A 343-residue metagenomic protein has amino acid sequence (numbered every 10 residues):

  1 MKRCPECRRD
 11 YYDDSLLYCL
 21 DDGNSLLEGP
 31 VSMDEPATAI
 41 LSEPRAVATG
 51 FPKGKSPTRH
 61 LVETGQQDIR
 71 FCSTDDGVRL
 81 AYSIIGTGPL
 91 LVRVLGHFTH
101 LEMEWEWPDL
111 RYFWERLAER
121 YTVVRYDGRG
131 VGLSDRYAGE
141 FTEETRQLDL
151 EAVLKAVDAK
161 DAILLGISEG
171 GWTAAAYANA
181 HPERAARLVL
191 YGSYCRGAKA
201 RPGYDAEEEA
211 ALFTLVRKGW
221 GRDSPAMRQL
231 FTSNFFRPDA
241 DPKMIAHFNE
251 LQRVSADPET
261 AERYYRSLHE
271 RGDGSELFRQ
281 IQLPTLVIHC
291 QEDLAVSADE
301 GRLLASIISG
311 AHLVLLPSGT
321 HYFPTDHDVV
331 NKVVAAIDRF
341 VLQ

Functional and structural regions predicted by a protein language model:
D22-M33: Short Cys/His-rich micro-motifs in 6-15 aa windows
T74-L133: Conserved HGGG/HGGXW glycine-rich cap/lid loop of the alpha/beta-hydrolase fold
E144-A162: Conserved acidic catalytic loop of the alpha/beta-hydrolase fold
A175, N179, A185-G219: Flexible "cap/lid" loop of the alpha/beta hydrolase fold
R222-G272, L277: Conserved alpha/beta-hydrolase catalytic His-Asp/Glu region
I281, V287-H289: Short beta-strand/loop motif that positions the catalytic acidic residue of the alpha/beta-hydrolase fold
E292-V296: Acidic catalytic loop of the alpha/beta-hydrolase fold
A311-Q343: Catalytic active-site module of serine/aspartate enzymes centered on a nucleophile-bearing elbow/loop
